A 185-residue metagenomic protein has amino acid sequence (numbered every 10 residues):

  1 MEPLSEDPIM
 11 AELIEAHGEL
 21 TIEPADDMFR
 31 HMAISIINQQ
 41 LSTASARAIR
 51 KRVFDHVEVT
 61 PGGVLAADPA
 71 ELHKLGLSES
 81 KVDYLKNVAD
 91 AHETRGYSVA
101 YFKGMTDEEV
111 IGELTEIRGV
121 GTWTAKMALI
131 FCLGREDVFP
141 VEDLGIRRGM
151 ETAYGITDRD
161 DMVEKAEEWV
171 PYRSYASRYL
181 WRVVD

Functional and structural regions predicted by a protein language model:
M1-P24, E168: Intrinsically disordered, low-complexity, charged terminal extensions of DNA damage-control enzymes
L20, R52-D185: Catalytic cores of DNA base-excision repair glycosylases
D27-M28: Short, contiguous, helix-prone interaction/anchoring segments in small proteins
A48: Glycine-rich phosphate/pyrophosphate-binding loops and their adjacent beta-strand/loop elements at enzyme active sites
